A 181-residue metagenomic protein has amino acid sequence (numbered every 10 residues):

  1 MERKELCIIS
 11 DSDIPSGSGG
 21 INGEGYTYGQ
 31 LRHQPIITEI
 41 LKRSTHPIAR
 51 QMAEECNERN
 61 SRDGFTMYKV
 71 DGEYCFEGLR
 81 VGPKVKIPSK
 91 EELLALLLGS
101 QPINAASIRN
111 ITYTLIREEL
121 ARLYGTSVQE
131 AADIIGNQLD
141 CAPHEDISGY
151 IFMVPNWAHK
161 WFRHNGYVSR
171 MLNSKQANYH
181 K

Functional and structural regions predicted by a protein language model:
M1-A142, D146-K181: Nuclease and nuclease-like effector domains acting on nucleic acids or nucleotide cofactors
